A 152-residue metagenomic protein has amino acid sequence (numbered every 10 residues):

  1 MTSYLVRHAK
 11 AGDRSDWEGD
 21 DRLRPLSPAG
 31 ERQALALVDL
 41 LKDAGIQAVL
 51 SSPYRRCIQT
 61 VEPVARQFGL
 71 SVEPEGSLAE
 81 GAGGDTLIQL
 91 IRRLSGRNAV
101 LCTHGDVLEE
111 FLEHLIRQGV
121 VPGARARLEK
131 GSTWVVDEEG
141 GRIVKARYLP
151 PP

Functional and structural regions predicted by a protein language model:
T2-D85, V120-V121, L128-G131: Active-site-proximal alpha-helix that buttresses catalytic centers in soluble enzyme cores
S3-Y4, G96-D106: Generic beta-sheet signal
A11, V107-L108: Short active-site segment of divalent metal-dependent hydrolases/proteases that encodes the spacing between
D43-G45, R93-R97: Glycine-rich phosphate-binding loop signature in dinucleotide/nucleotide-binding domains
F68, I91-S95, L115, G119: Generic hydrophobic/packing signal
R117-K145: Domain-level recognition of soluble alpha/beta enzyme cores, biased toward histidine phosphatases/phosphomutases
A146-P152: Short, solvent-exposed aromatic-acidic interface loops
